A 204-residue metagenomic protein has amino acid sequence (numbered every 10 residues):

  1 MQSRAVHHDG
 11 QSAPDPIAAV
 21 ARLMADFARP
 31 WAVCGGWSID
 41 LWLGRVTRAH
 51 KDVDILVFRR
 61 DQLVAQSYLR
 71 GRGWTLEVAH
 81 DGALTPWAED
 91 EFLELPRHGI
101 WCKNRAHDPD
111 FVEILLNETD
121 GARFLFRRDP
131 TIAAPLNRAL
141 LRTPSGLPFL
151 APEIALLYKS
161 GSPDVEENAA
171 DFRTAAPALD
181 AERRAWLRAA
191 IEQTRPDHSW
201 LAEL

Functional and structural regions predicted by a protein language model:
M1-L204: Compositionally biased terminal segments of proteins
